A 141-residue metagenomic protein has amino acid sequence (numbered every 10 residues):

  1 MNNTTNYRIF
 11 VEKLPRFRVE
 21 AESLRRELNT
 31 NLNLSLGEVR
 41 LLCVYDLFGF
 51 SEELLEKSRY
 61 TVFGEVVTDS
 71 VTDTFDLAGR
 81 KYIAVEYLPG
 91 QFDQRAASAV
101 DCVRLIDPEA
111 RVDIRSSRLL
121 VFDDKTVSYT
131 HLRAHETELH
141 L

Functional and structural regions predicted by a protein language model:
T5-L34: The feature marks the first
V11-V19, V85-R95: Short, surface-exposed ligand-recognition loops at beta-strand->loop->(often short) alpha-helix junctions that present
R25-L28, R95-D107, L132: Short, non-transmembrane amphipathic alpha-helical segments
N33-C43, I106-D123: Interaction-mediating elements
G49-L54, K125-Y129: Helix N-cap motif at beta-to-alpha junctions
V66-L77, R111-I114: Conserved short beta-strand edge segments in small beta-sheet-based binding/regulatory domains
T130-T137: Conserved small/polar residues in nucleotide/adenosyl-binding loops
